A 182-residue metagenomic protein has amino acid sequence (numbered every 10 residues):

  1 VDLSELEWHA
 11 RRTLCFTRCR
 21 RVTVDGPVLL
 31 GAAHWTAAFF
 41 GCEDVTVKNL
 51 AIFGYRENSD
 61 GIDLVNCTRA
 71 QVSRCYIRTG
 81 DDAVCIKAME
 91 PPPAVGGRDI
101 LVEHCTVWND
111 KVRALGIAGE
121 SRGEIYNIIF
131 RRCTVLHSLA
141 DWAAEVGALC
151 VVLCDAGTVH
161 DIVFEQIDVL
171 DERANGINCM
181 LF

Functional and structural regions predicted by a protein language model:
V1-F182: Extracellular/periplasmic carbohydrate-active domains that bind, remodel, or depolymerize complex polysaccharides
